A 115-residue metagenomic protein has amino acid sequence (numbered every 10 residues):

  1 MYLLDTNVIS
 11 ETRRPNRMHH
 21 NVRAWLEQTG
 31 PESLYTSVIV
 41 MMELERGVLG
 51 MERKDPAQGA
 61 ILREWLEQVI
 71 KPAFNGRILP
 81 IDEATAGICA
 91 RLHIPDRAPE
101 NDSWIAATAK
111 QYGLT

Functional and structural regions predicted by a protein language model:
M1-V40, G50-E67: Short, well-structured N-terminal submotif of metal-dependent ribonuclease cores
I9, M41-E45, A86: Alpha-helix N-cap/helix-start and coil->helix boundary motif
R46-L49, A60, K71-T115: Active-site neighborhoods of divalent-metal-dependent phosphate/nucleic-acid chemistry enzymes
